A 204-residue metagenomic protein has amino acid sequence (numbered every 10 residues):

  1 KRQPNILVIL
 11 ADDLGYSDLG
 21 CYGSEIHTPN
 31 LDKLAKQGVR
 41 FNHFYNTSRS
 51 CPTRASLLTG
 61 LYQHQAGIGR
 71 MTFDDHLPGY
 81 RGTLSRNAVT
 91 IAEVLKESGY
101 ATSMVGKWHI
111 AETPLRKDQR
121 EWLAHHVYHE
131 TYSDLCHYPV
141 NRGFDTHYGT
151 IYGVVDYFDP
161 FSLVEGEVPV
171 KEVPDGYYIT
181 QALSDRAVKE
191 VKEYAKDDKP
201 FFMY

Functional and structural regions predicted by a protein language model:
K1-Y204: Formylglycine-dependent sulfatase
